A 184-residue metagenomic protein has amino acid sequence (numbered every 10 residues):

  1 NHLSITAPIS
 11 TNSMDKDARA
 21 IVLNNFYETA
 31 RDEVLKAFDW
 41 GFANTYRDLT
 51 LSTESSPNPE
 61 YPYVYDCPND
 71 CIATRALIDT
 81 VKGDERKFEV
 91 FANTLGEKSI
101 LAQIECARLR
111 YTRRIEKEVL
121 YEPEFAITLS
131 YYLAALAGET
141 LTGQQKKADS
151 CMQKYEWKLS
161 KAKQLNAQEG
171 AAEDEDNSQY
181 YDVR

Functional and structural regions predicted by a protein language model:
N1-V22, R184: Short, extreme N-terminal leader segments that mark the start of a protein/domain
P8-D15, T53, P57, I100: Compositionally biased regions
M14-E33, K147-Q164: Short secondary-structure subsegments characteristic of cysteine-rich extracellular domains
I21-T94, Y121-A137, L141: Divalent metal-cofactor coordination and adjacent catalytic microenvironments
K82-R184: Internal mixed-charge
